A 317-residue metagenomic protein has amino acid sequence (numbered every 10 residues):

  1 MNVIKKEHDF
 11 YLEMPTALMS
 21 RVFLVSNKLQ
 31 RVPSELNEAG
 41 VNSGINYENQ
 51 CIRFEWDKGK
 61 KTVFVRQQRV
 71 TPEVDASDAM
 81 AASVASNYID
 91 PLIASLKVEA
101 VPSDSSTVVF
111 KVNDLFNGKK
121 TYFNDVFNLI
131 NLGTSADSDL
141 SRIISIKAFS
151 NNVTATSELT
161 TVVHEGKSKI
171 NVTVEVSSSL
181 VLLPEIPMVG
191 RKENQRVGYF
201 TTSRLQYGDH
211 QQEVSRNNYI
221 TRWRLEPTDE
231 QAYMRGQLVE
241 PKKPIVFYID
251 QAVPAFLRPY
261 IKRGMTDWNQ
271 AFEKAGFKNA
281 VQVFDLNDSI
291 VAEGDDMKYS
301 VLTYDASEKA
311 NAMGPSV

Functional and structural regions predicted by a protein language model:
M1-V253, A271, A275, A280 (+1 more regions): Auxiliary tRNA-acceptor-end handling modules of aminoacyl-tRNA synthetases
V253, L257-P259: Ordered core of a single globular domain
P259-T266, Q270: Solvent-exposed, polar/charged alpha-helical surfaces in well-ordered, non-transmembrane soluble domains, broadly
